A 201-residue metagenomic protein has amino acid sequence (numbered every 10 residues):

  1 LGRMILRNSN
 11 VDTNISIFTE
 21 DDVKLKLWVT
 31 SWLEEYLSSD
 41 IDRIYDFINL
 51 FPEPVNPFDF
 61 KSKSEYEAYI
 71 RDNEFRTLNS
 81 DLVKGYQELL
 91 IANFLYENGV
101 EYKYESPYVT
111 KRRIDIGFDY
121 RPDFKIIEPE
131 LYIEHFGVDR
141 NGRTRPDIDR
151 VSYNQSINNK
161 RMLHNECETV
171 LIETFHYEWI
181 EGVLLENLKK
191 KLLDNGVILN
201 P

Functional and structural regions predicted by a protein language model:
I5-P201: Nucleic-acid endo/exonuclease domains
